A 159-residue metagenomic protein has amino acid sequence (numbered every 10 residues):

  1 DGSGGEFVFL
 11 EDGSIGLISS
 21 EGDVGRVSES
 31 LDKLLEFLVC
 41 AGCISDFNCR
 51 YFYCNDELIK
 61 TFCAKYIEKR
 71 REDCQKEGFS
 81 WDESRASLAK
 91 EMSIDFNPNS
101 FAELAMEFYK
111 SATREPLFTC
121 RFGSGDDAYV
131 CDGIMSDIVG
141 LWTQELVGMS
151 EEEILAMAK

Functional and structural regions predicted by a protein language model:
D1-K159: A C-terminal-region feature
